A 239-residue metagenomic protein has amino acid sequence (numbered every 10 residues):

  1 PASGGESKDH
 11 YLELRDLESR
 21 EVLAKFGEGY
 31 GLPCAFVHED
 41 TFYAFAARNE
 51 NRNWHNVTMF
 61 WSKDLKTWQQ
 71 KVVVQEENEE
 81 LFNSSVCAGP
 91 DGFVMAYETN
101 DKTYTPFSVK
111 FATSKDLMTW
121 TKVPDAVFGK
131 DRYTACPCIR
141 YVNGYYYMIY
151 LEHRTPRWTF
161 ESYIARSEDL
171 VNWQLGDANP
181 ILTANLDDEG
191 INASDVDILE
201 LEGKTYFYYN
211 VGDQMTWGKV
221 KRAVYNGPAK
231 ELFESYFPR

Functional and structural regions predicted by a protein language model:
P1-R239: Carbohydrate-active catalytic/glycan-binding domains of CAZyme proteins, especially the secreted or lumenal ectodomains
